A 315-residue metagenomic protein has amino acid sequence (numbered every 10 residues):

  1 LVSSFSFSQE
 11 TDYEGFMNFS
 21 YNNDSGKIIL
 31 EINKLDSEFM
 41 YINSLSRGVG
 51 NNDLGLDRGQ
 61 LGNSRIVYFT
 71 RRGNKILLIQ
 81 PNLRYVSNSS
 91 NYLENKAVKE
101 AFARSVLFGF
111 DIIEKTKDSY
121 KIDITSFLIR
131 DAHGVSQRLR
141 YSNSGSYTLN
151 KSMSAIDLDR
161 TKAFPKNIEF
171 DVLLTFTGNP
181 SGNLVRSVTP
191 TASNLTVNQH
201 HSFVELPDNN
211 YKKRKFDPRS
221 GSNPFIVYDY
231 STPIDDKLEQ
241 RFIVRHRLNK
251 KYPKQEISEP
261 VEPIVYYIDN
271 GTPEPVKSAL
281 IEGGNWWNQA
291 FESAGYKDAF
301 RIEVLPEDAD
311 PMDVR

Functional and structural regions predicted by a protein language model:
L1-Q9: Bacterial Sec-dependent N-terminal signal peptides
Q9-T272, A290, L305-R315: Auxiliary tRNA-acceptor-end handling modules of aminoacyl-tRNA synthetases
S37, G271-A299: Zn2+-dependent metallopeptidase catalytic core
